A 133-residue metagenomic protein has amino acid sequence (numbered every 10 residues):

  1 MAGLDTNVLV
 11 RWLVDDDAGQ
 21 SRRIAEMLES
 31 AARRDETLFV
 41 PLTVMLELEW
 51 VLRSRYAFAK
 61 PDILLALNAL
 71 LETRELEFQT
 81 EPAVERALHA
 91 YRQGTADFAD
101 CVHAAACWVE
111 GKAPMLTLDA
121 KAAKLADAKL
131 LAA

Functional and structural regions predicted by a protein language model:
M1-V40, R55-D62, N68, A132-A133: Short, well-structured N-terminal submotif of metal-dependent ribonuclease cores
L4, F39-V40, F78, F98 (+1 more regions): Short beta-strand scaffold positions
V8, V44, A83, V102-H103 (+1 more regions): Alpha-helix capping/helix-boundary segments
R11-L13, V51, L125-A126: Residues that scaffold the ATP/ADP-binding catalytic core of kinase and kinase-like folds
R34-L38, E75, G111-P114: Short active-site oxyanion
L42-T43, L65-Q93: Acidic catalytic patch
A104-A133: Acidic, PIN/NYN-like endoribonuclease modules and their adjacent C-terminal/linker elements
